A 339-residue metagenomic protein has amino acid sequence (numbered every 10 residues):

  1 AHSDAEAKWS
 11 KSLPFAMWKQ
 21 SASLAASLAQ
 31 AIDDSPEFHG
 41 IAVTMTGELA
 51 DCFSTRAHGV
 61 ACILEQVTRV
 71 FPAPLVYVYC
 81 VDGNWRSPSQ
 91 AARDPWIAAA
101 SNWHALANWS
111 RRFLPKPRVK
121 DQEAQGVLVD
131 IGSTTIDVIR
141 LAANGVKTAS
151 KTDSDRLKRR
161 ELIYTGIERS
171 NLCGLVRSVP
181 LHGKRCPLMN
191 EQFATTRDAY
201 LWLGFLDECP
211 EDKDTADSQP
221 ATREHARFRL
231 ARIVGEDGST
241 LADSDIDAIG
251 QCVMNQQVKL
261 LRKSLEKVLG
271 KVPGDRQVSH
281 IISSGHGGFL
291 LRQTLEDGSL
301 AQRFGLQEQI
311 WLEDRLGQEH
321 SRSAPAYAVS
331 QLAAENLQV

Functional and structural regions predicted by a protein language model:
S3-L128, I139-V339: Nucleotide/phosphate-binding catalytic cleft detector across ATP-hydrolyzing and phosphate-transferring enzymes
I131: Residues immediately flanking
T134: Conserved Rossmann-like nucleotide-cofactor binding loop
